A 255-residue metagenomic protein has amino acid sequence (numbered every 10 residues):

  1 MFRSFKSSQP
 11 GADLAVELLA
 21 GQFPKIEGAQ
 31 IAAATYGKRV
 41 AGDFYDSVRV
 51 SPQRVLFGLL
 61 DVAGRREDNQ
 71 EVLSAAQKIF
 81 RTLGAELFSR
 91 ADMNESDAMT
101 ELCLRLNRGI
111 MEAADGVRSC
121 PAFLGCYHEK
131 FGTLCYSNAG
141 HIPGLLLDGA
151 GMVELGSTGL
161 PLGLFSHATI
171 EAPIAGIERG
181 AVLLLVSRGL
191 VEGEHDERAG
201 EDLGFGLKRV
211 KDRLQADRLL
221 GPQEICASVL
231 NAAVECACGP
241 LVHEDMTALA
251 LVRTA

Functional and structural regions predicted by a protein language model:
M1-A29, A41-G58, A63, F80-A255: Conserved subregion of the PPM/PP2C metallophosphatase catalytic domain
T35: Short, glycine/charge-rich flexible loops or terminal/linker lids adjacent to PRPP-binding catalytic cores
R65-Q77: Conserved long alpha-helical elements within nucleotide-processing catalytic cores of c-di-GMP signaling and class III
